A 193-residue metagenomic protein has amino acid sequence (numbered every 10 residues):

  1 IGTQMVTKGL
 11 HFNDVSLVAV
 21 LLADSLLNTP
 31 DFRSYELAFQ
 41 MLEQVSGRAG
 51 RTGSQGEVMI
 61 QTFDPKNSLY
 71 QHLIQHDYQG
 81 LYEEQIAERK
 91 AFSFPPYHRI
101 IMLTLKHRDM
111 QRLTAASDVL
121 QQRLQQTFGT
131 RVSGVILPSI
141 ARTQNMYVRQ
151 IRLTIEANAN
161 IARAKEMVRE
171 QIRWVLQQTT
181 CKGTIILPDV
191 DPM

Functional and structural regions predicted by a protein language model:
Q4-P30, Q44-M193: Accessory helical-bundle/CTD segments and flexible terminal tails appended to RecA-like ATPase motors
F32-F39: Short, conserved loop/turn and helix-capping segments at secondary-structure boundaries that abut family-defining
